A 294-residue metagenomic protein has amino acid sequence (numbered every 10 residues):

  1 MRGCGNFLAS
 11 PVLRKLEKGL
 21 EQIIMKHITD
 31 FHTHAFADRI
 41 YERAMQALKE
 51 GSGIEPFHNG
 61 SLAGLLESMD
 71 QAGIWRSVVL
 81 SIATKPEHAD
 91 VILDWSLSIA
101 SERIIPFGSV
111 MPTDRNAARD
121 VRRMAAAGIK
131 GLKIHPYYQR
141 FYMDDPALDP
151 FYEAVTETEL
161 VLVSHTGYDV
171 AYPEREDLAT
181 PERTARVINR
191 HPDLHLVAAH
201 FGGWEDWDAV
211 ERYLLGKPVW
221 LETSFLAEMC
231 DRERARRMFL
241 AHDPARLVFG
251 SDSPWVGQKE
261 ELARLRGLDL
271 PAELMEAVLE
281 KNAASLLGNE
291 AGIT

Functional and structural regions predicted by a protein language model:
A9-V12, E17: Acidic, Ala/Val/Gly-enriched low-complexity intrinsically disordered segments
S10, E21-H34, I40-R76, A241-V248 (+1 more regions): Mid-to-C-terminal alpha-helical segments outside catalytic/metal-binding sites
H32, M69, S96, M124 (+7 more regions): Conserved, mostly hydrophobic/aromatic
T33-A35, S81, G108-P112, I134-P136 (+4 more regions): A cross-domain feature marking catalytic cores of carbohydrate-active enzymes and several ubiquitous metabolic/repair
A35-R39, T84-E87, T113-N116, Q139 (+4 more regions): Active-site environment of divalent metal-dependent phosphoester hydrolases
W75-R76, P86-V170, E174, L178 (+1 more regions): Active-site gating/metal-coordination segments in enzymes
K130-G131, D144-V248: Catalytic pocket-lining loop regions of alpha/beta-barrel enzymes, especially the amidohydrolase/enolase/GH5 lineages
